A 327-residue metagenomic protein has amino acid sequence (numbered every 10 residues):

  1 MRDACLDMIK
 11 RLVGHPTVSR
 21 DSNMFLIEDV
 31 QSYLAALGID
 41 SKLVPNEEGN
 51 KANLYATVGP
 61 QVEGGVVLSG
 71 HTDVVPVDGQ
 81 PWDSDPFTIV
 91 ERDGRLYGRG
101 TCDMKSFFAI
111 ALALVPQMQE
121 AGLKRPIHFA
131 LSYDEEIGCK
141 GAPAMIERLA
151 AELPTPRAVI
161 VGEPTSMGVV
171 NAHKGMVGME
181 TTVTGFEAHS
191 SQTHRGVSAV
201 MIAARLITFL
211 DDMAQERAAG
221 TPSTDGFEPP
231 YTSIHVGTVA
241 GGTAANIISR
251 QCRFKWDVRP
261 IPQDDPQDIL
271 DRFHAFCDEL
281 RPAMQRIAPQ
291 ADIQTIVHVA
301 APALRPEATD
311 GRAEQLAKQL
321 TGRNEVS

Functional and structural regions predicted by a protein language model:
M1-D78, Q251-K255, R272: N-terminal helical capping/dimerization or prosegment-like subdomains of hydrolases acting on amide or phosphate bonds
R11, A113-E120, R205-D211: Short glycine/serine- and small hydrophobic-enriched flexible loop segments
S41, A56, I89-E91, V236-V239: A structural signal for short hydrophobic beta-strand segments in well-ordered beta-sheet cores
K42, V67, H128-A130, Q294: A structural signal for isolated positions on well-ordered beta-strands in alpha/beta enzyme cores
E47, E180-S327: Metal-dependent amide/peptide-bond hydrolase catalytic core, centered on the "pita-bread" metallohydrolase fold
G65-H128: Active-site metal-coordination/substrate-binding segment of hydrolases, especially metallo-dependent peptidases
V77-E91, P156, N171-V183, L316: Acidic-glycine-rich active-site phosphate/pyrophosphate-binding loop
M104-G178: Acidic/histidine-rich catalytic neighborhood of metal-dependent amide-processing enzymes
